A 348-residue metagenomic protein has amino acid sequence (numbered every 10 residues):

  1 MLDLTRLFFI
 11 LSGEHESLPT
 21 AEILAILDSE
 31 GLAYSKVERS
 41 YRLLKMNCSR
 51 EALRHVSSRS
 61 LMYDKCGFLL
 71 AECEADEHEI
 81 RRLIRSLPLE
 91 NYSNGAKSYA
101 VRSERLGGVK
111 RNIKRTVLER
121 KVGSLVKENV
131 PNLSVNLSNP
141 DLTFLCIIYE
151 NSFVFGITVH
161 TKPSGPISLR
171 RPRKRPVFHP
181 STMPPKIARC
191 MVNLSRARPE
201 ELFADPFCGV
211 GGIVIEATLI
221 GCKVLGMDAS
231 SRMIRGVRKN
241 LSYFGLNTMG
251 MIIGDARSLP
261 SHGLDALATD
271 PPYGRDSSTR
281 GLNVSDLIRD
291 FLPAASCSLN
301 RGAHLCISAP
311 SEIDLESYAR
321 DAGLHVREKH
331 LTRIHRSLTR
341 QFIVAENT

Functional and structural regions predicted by a protein language model:
L2-M62, S86, L106-L118, N132 (+3 more regions): Class I S-adenosyl-L-methionine-dependent methyltransferase catalytic core
R54-E90: A broadly used, surface-exposed interaction patch
R82, S86-N94, V135-L137, I147: Short, charge-rich binding segments
G95-S98, P199-E200: Phosphate-coordination loops involved in phosphoryl transfer and adenosine-cofactor binding
S98-R105: Basic, glycine-rich polyanion-binding accessory segments appended to enzymes
V126: Active-site periphery "cap/insert" segments of enzyme catalytic domains
